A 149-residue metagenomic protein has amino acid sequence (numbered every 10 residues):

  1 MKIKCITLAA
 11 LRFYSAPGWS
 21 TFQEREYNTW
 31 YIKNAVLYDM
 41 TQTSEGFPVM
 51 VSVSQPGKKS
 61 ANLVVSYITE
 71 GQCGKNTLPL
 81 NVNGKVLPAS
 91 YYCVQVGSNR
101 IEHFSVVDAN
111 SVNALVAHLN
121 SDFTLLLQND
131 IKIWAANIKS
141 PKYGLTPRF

Functional and structural regions predicted by a protein language model:
K2-A9: Sec-dependent signal peptide recognition, specifically the positively charged N-region followed immediately by
G18-F149: A generic "folded-domain core" signal
